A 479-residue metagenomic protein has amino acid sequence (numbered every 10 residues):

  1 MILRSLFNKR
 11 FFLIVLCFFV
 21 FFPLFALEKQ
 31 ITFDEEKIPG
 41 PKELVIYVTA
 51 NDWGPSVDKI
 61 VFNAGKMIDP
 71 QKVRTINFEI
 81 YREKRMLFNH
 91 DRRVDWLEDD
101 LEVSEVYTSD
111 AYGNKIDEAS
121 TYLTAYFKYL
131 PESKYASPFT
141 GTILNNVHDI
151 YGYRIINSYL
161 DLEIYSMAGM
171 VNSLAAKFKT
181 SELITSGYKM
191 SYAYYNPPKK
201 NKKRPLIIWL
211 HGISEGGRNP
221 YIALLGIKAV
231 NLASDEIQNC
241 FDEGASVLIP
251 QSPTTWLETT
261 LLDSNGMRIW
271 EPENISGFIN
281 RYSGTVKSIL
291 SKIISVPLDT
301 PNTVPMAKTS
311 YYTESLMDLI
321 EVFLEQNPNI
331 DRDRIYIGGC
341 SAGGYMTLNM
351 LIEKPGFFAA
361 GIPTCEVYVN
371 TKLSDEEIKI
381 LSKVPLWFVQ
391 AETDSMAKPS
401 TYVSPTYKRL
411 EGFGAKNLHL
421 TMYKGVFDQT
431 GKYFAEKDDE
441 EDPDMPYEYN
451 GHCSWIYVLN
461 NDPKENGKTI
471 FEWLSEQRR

Functional and structural regions predicted by a protein language model:
I14-P23: Bacterial N-terminal signal peptides
L27-V61, R82-R204: A domain-start/cap signature at the N-terminus of enzymes
K202-E215: Short beta-strand element of the alpha/beta-hydrolase
L210-G212, C365, Q390-A391: The conserved beta1-alpha1 loop
I213-E314: Active-site machinery of serine-nucleophile hydrolases
E243, I380-L386: Short, proline-enriched alpha-helix->beta-strand connector loops that line the catalytic pocket of alpha/beta-hydrolase
L324-I380: Primarily recognizes the serine-hydrolase "nucleophile elbow" in alpha/beta-hydrolase and SGNH/GDSL folds
W387-S395, T401-R479: C-terminal catalytic histidine-bearing segment of alpha/beta-hydrolase fold enzymes
